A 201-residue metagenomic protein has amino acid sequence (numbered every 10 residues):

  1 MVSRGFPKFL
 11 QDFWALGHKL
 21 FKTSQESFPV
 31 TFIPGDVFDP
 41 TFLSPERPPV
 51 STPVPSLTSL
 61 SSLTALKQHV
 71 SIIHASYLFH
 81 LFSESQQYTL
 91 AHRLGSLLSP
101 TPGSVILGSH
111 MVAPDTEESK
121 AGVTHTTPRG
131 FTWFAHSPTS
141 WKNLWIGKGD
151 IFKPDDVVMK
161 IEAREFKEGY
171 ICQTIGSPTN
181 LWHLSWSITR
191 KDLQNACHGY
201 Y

Functional and structural regions predicted by a protein language model:
M1-A65, R93, T101-Y201: Class I (Rossmann-like) S-adenosyl-L-methionine-dependent methyltransferase catalytic domain, capturing the SAM-binding
Q68: Structured loop/turn residues at beta-strand edges in well-structured enzyme cores
I73-H74: A conserved beta-strand element that flanks and buttresses the S-adenosyl-L-methionine
L78: Hydrophobic adenine-recognition pocket in adenosine-nucleotide-binding enzymes
L81, S96-T101: Conserved helix-to-beta-strand junction in the class I
S83-Y88: Active-site glycine- and acidic-residue-rich loops that bind and position anionic ligands or nucleotide-like cofactors
T89, R93-L97: Short, conserved SAM-binding segment of the class I
